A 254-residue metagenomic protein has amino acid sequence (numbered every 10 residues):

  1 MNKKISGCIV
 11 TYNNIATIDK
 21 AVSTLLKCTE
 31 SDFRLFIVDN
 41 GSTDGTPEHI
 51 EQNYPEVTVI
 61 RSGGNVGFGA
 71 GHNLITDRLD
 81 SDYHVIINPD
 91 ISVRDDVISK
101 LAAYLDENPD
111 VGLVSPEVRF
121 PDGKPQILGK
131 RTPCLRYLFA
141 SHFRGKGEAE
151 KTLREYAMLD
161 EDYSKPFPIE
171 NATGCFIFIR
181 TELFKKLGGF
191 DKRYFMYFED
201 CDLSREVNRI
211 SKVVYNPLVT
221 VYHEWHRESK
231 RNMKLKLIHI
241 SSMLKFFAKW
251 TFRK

Functional and structural regions predicted by a protein language model:
S23-D32: Short, acidic, metal-binding catalytic loop of nucleotide-sugar glycosyltransferases
T24, D39-E48, G64: A conserved acidic beta->alpha catalytic loop
R61-L79: Glycine-rich, basic loop-to-helix element that forms the pyrophosphate-binding segment of sugar-nucleotide handling
H84: Short aromatic/hydrophobic "clamp" motif used to bind/position activated sugar donors
D95-L128: Conserved donor NDP-sugar-binding/catalytic core segment of glycosyltransferases
P133-I169: Short, flexible, basic/aromatic active-site loop/helix in glycosyltransferases
D162-S164, P168-G189, R193-T220: A short, conserved alpha-helix in the catalytic core of glycosyltransferases
D202-R205, R209-K254: Active-site-adjacent helix/loop segment of glycosyltransferases that harbors family-specific signature motifs
